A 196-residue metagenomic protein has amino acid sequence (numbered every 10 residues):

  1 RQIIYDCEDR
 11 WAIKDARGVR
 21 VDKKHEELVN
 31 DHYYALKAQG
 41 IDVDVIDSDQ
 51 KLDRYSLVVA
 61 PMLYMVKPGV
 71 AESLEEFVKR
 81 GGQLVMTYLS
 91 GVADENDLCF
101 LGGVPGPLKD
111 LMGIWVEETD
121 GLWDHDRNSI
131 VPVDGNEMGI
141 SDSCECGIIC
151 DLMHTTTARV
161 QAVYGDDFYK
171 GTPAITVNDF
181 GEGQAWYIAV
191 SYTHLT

Functional and structural regions predicted by a protein language model:
R1-L195: Carbohydrate-binding surfaces of carbohydrate-active enzymes
